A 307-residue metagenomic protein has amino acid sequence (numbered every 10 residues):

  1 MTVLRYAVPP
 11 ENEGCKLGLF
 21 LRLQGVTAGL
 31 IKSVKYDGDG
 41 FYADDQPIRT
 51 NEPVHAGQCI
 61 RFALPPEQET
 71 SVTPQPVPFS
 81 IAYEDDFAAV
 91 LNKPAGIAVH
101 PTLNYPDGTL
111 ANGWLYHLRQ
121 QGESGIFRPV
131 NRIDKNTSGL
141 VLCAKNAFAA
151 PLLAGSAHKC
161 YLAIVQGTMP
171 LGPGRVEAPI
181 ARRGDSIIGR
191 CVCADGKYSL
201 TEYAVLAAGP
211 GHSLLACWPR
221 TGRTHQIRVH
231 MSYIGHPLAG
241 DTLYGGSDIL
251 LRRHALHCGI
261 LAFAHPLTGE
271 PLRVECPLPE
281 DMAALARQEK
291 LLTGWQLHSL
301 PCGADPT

Functional and structural regions predicted by a protein language model:
M1-T307: RNA pseudouridine synthases
